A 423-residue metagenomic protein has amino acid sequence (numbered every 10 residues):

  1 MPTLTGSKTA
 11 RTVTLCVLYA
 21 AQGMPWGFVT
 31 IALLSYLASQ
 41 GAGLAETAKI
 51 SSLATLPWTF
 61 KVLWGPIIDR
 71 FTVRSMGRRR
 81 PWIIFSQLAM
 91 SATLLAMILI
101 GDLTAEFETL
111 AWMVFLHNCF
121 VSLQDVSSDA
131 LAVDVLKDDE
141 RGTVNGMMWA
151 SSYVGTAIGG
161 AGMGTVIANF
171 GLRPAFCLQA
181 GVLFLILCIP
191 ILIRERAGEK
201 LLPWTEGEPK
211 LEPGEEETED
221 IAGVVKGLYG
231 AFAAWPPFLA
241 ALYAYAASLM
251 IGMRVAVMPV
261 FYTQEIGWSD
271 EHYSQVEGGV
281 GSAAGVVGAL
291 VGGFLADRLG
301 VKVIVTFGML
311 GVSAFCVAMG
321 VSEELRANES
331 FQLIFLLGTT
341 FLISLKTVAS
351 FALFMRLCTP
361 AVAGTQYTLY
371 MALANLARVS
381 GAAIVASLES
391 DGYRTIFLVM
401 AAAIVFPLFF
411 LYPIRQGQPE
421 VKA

Functional and structural regions predicted by a protein language model:
M1-T9, A197-A240: Juxtamembrane intracellular "pre-TM" segments in multi-pass secondary transporters
I31-E46, A247, A256-S274: Short amphipathic helix-loop junctions that connect adjacent transmembrane helices in Major Facilitator Superfamily/SLC
L33, S122-L136, S344-T359: Intracellular juxtamembrane helix-capping segments at the cytosolic ends of symmetry-related transmembrane helices
P57-K61, G142-A161, I167, M371-A382: Glycine-rich segments within core transmembrane alpha-helices of 12-TM secondary carriers
F60-G77, I167, V287-V301, E389: Helix-to-loop junctions at the C-terminal end of transmembrane segments in multipass secondary transporters
I83-A105, L310-A327: C-terminal ends and interior cores of transmembrane alpha-helices in multi-pass membrane transporters/permeases
F85, S91, P174-L192, T395-P413: Symmetry-related core transmembrane helices of the 12-TM Major Facilitator Superfamily/SLC fold
K302-S350: C-terminal transmembrane helical hairpin of 12-TM major facilitator-type secondary transporters
